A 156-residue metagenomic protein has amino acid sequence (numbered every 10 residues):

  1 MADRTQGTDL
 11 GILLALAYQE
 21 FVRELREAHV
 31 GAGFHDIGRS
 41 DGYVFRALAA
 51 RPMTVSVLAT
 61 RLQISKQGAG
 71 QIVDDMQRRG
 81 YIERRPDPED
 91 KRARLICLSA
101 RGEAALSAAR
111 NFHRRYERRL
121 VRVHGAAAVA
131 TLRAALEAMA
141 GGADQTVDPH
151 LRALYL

Functional and structural regions predicted by a protein language model:
M1-D36: N-terminal leader segment of winged-helix/HTH proteins
M1-T5, A127-L156: C-terminal regulatory/oligomerization modules of transcriptional regulators
L10, S40-D41, R101: N-terminal positioning helix adjacent to the helix-turn-helix/winged-helix DNA-binding module
A17, F21-A28, L62, A105-V123 (+1 more regions): Alpha-helical linker/hinge and terminal dimerization helices associated with HTH transcriptional regulators
R23-S65: N-terminal helix-turn-helix DNA-binding core of bacterial DNA-binding proteins
F34-I37, R51, G68-Q71, D75 (+1 more regions): Short glycine/proline-centered loop/turn elements that form peptide/ligand docking sites
V55-S56, Q67, D74, R94: Residues within helix-turn-helix
D74-E137: Charged, amphipathic alpha-helical coiled-coil/dimerization segments
